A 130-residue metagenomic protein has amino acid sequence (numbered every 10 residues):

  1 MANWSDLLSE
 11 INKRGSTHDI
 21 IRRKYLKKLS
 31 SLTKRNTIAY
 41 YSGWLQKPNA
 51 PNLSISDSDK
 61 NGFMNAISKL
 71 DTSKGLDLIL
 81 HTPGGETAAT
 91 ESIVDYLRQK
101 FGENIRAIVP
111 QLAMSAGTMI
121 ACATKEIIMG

Functional and structural regions predicted by a protein language model:
M1-L112, A116-G130: Terminal-region recognition feature
